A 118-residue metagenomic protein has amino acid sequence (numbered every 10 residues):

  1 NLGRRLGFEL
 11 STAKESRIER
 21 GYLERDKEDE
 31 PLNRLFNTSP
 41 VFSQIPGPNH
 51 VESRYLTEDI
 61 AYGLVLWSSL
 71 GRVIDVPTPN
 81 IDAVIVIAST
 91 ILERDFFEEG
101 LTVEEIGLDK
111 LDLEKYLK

Functional and structural regions predicted by a protein language model:
N1-K118: NAD(P)-dependent Rossmann-like dehydrogenase/reductase catalytic/cofactor-binding core
